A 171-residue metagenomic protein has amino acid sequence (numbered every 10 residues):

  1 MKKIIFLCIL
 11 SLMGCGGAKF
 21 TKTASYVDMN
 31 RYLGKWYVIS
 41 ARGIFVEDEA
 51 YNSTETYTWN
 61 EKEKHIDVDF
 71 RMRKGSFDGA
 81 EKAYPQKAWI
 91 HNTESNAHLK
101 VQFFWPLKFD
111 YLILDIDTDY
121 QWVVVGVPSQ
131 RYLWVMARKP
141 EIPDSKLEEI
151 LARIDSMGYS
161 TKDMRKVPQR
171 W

Functional and structural regions predicted by a protein language model:
I4-M13: Sec-dependent N-terminal signal peptides
C15-W171: A beta-rich soluble binding module of mature secreted/lumenal proteins
